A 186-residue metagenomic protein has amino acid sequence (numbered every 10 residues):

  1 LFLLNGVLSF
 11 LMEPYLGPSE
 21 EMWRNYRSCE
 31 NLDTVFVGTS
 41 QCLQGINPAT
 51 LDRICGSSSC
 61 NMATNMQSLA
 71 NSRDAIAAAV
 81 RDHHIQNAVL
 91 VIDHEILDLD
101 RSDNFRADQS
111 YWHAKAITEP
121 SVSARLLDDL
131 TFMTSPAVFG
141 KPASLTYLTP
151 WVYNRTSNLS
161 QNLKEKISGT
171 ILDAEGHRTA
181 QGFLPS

Functional and structural regions predicted by a protein language model:
L1, S19-W23, P48-D52: A broad, low-specificity signal for short, low-complexity segments enriched in glycine/proline and polar/charged
L1-F10: Hydrophobic membrane-insertion alpha-helices, especially the h-region of bacterial N-terminal signal peptides
L3-L4, C29-E30, M66: A generic structural signal for ordered alpha-helices
L11-L32: Alpha-helical transmembrane signal-anchor/signal-peptide segments
L32, T39, A63-L69, I85-Q86 (+3 more regions): Generic hydrophobic/packing signal
V37, Q41-M133: Membrane-embedded segments
F105-S186: Secreted/periplasmic serine-hydrolase-like ester/acetyl group-modifying domain
